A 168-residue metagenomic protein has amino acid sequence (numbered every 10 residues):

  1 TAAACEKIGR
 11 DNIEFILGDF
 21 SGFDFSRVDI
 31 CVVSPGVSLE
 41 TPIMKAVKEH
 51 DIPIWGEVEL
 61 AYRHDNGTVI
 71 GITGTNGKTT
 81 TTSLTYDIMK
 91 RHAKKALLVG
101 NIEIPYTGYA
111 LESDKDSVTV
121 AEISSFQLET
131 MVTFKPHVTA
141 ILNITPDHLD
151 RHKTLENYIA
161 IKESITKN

Functional and structural regions predicted by a protein language model:
T1-K7: NAD(P)-binding Rossmann-fold cofactor-contacting core
K7-I8, A46: Glycine-rich loop at the start of a catalytic domain that most often binds anionic cofactors/ligands
G9-S26: Glycine-rich, highly charged phosphate/nucleotide-binding loops
G22-S26, P35-N168: Phosphate-binding loop of NTP-binding sites
